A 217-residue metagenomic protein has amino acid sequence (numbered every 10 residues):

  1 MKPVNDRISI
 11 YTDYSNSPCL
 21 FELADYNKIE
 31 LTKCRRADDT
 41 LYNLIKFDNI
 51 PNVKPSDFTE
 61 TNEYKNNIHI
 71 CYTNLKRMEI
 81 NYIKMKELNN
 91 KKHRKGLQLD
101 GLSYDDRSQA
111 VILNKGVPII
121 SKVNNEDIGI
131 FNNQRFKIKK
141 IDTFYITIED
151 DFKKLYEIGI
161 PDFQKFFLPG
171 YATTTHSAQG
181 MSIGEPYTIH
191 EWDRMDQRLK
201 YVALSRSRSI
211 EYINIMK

Functional and structural regions predicted by a protein language model:
M1-K217: Conserved ATP-binding/catalytic motifs of P-loop helicase motor domains
